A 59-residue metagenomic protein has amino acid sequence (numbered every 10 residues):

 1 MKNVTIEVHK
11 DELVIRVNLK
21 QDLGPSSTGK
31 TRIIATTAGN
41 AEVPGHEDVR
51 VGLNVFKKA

Functional and structural regions predicted by a protein language model:
M1-A59: Compositionally biased, non-globular sequence tracts
